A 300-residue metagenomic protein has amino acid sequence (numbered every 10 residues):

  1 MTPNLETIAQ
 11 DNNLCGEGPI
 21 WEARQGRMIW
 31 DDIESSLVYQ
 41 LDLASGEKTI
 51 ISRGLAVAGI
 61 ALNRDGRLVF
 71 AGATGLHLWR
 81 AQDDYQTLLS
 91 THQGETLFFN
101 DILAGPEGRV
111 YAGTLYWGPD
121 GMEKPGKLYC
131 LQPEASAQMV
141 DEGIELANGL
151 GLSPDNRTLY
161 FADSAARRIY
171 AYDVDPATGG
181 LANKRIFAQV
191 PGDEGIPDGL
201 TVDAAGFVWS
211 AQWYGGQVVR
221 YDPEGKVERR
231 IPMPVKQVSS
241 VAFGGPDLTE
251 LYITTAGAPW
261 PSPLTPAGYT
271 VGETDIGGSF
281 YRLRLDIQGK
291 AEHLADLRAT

Functional and structural regions predicted by a protein language model:
M1-N13, D42-G46, S52, T91 (+3 more regions): A short helix->beta-strand "capping" segment at the edge of beta-propeller domains
Q10-G26, G54-G72, Q93-G113, K127 (+3 more regions): Beta-rich, blade/repeat-based domains predominating in secreted/periplasmic proteins but also intracellular
E22-A23, M28-E34, L68-T74, V110-M122 (+4 more regions): Conserved beta-strand positions in repeat-built beta-propeller and related beta-rich domains
L37-Y39, G75-H77, G126-Y129, R168-Y170 (+2 more regions): A short loop-to-beta-strand structural motif that recurs across blades of beta-propeller domains
L43, R64-D65, R80-D84, P106 (+4 more regions): Flexible "stalk/tail and boundary" regions
R168, Y172, Q189-K226: Loop/turn-rich, solvent-exposed surfaces of beta-rich toroidal or solenoidal domains
Y172-G179, L285-K290: Short loop/turn segments immediately following beta-strands, especially the blade-tip and inter-blade linker loops
A242-T300: Blade-level signature of beta-propeller repeat domains, shared across WD40, Kelch, NHL, RCC1 and BNR/Asp-box propellers
